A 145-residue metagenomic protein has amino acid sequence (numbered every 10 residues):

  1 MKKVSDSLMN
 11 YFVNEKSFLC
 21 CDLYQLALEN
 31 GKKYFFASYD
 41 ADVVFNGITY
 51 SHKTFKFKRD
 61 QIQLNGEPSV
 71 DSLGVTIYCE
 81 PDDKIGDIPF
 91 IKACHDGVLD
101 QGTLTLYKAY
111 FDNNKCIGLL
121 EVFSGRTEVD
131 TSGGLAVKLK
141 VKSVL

Functional and structural regions predicted by a protein language model:
M1-T54: Polar/acidic, low-complexity leader/linker segments enriched in S/T/G and N/D
K2-K3, D100, L135-A136: Polar, S/T/G-rich
D22, L73, V137-L139: Short beta-strand micro-motifs in enzyme catalytic cores
L28-E29, Q63-D71, V129-A136: Short, ordered beta-strand-loop transition motifs
K58-L106: Extracellular/virion structural assembly segments
I77-E80, V141-L145: Secondary-structure transition/turn motif
D112-V144: Short beta-strand and beta-hairpin "edge-sheet" elements
